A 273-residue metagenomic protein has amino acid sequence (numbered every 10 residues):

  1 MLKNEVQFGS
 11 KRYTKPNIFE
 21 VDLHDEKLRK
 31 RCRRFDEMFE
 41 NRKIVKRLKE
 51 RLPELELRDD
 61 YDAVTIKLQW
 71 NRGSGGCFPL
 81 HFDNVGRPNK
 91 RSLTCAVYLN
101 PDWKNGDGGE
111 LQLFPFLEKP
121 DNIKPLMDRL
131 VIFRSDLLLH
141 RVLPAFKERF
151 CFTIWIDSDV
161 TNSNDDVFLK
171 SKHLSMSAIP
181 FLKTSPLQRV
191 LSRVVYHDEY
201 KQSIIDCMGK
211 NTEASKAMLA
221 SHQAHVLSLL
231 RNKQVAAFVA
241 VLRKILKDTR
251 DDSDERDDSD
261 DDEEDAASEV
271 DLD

Functional and structural regions predicted by a protein language model:
M1-L52, L169-K172, S177, F181 (+4 more regions): Non-heme Fe(II)/2-oxoglutarate
R34-K170, E269-D273: Catalytic core of non-heme Fe(II) oxygenases with the double-stranded beta-helix
T184-S192, Y196: Transcription-regulatory cofactor-interaction regions
